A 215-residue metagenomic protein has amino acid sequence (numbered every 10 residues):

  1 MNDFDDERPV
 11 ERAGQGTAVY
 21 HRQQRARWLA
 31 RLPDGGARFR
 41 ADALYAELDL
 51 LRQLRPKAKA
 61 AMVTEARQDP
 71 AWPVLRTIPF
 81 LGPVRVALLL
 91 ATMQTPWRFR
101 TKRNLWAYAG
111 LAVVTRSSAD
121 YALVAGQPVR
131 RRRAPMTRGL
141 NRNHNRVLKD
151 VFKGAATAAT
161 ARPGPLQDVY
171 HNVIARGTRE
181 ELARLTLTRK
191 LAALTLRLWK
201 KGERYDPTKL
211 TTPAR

Functional and structural regions predicted by a protein language model:
M1-D3, Q94-R98, A158-L166, A193-P207: Short helix-capping/linker segments at secondary-structure and domain boundaries
M1-V74, A214: Glycine-rich, often acidic, oxyanion-interacting loops/wings at catalytic, nucleic-acid, or phospho-protein interfaces
N2, R38, D42-Y45, V84-A87 (+5 more regions): Non-catalytic, well-ordered alpha-helical scaffold segments
D3-V19, M62, S118-Y121, R162-Y170 (+2 more regions): Short coil/turn segments at secondary-structure boundaries
H21-Q24, T77, L81, H144 (+1 more regions): Short, conserved alpha-helical segments within structured domains
V74-T77, P83-V84, L88-R176, E180 (+1 more regions): Phosphate-backbone recognition surface of nucleic-acid-processing proteins
A175-R215: Basic, amphipathic alpha-helical segments enriched in Lys/Arg and hydrophobic/aromatic residues
